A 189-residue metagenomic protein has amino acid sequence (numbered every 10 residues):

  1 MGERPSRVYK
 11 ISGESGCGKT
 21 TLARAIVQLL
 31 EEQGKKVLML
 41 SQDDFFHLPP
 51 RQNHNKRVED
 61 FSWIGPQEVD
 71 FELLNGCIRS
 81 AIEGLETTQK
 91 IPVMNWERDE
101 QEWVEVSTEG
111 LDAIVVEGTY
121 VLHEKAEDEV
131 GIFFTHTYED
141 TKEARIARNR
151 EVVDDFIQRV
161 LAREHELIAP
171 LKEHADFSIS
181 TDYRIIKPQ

Functional and structural regions predicted by a protein language model:
Y9-I11: Hydrophobic anchor at the beta1->P-loop junction of P-loop NTPases
S15: The conserved Walker
K19: Conserved lysine of the Walker
L22: Hydrophobic positions on the alpha1 helix immediately C-terminal to the Walker A/P-loop
Q28-L38: Post-Walker A helix-loop "phosphate-sensing" segment adjacent to the P-loop in P-loop NTPases
L38, F46-E97: Conserved nucleotide-sensing/catalytic segment adjacent to the nucleotide-binding pocket in NTP-handling enzymes
E100-R148: ATP-dependent NMP and nucleoside kinases share a basic, alpha-helical "lid"
E151-Q189: Small-molecule kinase domains that catalyze NTP-dependent phosphoryl transfer to phosphate-bearing small molecules
